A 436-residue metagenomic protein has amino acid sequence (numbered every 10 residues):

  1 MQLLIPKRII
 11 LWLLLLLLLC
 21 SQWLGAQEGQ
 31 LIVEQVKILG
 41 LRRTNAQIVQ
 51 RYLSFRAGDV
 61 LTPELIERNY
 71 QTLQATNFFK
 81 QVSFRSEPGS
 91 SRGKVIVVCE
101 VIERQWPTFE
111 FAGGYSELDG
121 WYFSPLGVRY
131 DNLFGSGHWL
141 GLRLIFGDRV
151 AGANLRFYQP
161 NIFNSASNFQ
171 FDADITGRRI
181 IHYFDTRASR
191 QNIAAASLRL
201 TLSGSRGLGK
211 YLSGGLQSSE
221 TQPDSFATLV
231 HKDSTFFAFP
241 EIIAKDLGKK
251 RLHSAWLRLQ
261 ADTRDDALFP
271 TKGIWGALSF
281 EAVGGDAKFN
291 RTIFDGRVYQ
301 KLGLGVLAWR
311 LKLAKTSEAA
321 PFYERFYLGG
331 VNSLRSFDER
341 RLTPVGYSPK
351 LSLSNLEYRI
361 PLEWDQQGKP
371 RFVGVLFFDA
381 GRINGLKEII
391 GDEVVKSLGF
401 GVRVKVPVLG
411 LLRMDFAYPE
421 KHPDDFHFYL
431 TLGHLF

Functional and structural regions predicted by a protein language model:
Q2-L13: Bacterial N-terminal signal peptides that target proteins for export
W12-S21: Bacterial N-terminal signal peptides
A26-S116, G127, G141-N161, A196 (+3 more regions): Periplasmic polypeptide-binding modules associated with outer-membrane biogenesis and secretion
R92-I96, E100-R264, I274, L328-S336 (+2 more regions): Gram-negative/organellar outer-membrane beta-barrel architecture
A238-K245, L252-F372, L376, N384 (+2 more regions): C-terminal outer-membrane beta-barrel translocator/porin domains of Gram-negative envelope proteins and their
D379: Short basic (Lys/Arg) and small-residue
D392-E393: C-terminal soluble interaction/assembly domains
G399-V406: ATP phosphate-binding glycine-rich loop and adjacent ATP-lid/helix-beta elements within ATP-binding kinase/ATPase
